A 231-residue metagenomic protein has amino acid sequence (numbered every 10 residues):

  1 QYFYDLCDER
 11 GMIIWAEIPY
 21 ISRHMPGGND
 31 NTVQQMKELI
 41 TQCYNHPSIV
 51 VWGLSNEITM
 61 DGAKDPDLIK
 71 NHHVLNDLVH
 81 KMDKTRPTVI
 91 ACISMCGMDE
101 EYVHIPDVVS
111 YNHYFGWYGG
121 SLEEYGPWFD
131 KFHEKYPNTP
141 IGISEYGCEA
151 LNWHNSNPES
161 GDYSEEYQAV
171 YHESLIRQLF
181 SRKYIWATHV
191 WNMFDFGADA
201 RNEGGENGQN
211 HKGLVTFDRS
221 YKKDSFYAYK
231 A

Functional and structural regions predicted by a protein language model:
Q1-A231: Extended substrate-binding grooves/exosites of carbohydrate-active enzymes
